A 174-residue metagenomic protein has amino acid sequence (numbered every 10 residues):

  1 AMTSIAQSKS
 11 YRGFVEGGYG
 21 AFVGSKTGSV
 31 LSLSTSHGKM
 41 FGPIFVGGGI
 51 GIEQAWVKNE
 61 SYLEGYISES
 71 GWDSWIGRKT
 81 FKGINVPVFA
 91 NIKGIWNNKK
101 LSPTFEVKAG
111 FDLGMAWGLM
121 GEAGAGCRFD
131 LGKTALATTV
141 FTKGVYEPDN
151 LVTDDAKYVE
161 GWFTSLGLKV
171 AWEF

Functional and structural regions predicted by a protein language model:
S4-F41, F45, K169, E173: Short glycine/proline- and aromatic-enriched beta-strand/turn motifs that initiate or cap beta-hairpins
I5-Y11, T27, N97-P103, D130-A137: Short loop/turn motifs that connect adjacent beta-strands in outer-membrane beta-barrel proteins
K9-Y11, T27-L31, K82-V88, L101-P103 (+2 more regions): Residues that define the transmembrane beta-barrel architecture of outer-membrane proteins
G13-A21, T35, G48-I52, A90 (+4 more regions): Transmembrane beta-barrel strands of outer-membrane/channel proteins
G20-F22, S74-K79, K108-L113, V152-Y158: Extracellular loop and loop/strand-boundary signature of outer-membrane beta-barrel proteins
G38-G42, K93-N97, D112-G114, G126-G132 (+1 more regions): Structural signature of outer-membrane beta-barrel channels/translocons
E53-G65, E69-W72, S102, G118-F174: Predominantly the C-terminal beta-signal and adjacent terminal strand-loop region of outer-membrane beta-barrel
E60, G65-G110: Helix-adjacent hinge/juxtasegments
